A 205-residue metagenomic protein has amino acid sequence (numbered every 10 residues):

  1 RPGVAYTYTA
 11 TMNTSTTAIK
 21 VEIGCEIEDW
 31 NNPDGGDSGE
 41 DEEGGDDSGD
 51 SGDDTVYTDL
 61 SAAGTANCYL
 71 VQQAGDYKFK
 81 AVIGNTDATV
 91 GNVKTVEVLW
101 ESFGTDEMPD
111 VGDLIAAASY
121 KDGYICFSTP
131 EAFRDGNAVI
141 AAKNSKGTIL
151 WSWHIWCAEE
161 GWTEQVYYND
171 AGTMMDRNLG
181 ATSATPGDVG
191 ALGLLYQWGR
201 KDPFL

Functional and structural regions predicted by a protein language model:
R1-A117, N137-V139, L150-N169, T173: Extracytoplasmic cysteine-anchoring/structural motifs
Y120-D135: Extracellular/luminal low-complexity segments enriched in Ser/Thr/Pro
D135-S145: A short beta-strand micro-motif common to beta-rich folds, especially ectodomain repeats
S145, A158-E160, L179: An acidic- and aromatic-residue-enriched active-site/binding cleft used to recognize and process polar
W162-L205: A short glycine-rich, aromatic-capped structural motif
